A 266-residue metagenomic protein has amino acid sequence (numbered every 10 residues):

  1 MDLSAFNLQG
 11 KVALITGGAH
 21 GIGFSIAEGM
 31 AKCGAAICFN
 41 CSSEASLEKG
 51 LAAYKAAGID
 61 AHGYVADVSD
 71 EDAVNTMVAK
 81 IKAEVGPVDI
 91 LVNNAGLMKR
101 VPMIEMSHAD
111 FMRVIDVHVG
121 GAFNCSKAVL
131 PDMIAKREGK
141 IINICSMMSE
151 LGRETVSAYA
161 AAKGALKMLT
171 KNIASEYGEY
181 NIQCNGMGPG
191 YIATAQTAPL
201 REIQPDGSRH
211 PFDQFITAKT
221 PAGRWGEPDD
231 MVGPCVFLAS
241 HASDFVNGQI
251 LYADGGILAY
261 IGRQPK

Functional and structural regions predicted by a protein language model:
D2-S4, L151, V236, N247-K266: Short C-terminal tail/terminal secondary-structure segment of NAD(P)H-dependent dehydrogenase/reductase domains
V12, A19-G21: Conserved glycine-rich cofactor-binding loop
C33-K49: Conserved glycine-rich Rossmann-like NAD(P)H-binding loop of the short-chain dehydrogenase/reductase
P102-M103, D110-I115, F212, I216: Substrate-binding pocket helix/loop in short-chain dehydrogenase/reductase
S126, A162, T170: Active-site helix of classical SDR
P131, S175-E179, D244: Alpha-helical segment proximal to the catalytic Tyr-Lys
S146: Residue(s) in the substrate-gating loop at a strand-loop-helix junction that position the organic substrate next
